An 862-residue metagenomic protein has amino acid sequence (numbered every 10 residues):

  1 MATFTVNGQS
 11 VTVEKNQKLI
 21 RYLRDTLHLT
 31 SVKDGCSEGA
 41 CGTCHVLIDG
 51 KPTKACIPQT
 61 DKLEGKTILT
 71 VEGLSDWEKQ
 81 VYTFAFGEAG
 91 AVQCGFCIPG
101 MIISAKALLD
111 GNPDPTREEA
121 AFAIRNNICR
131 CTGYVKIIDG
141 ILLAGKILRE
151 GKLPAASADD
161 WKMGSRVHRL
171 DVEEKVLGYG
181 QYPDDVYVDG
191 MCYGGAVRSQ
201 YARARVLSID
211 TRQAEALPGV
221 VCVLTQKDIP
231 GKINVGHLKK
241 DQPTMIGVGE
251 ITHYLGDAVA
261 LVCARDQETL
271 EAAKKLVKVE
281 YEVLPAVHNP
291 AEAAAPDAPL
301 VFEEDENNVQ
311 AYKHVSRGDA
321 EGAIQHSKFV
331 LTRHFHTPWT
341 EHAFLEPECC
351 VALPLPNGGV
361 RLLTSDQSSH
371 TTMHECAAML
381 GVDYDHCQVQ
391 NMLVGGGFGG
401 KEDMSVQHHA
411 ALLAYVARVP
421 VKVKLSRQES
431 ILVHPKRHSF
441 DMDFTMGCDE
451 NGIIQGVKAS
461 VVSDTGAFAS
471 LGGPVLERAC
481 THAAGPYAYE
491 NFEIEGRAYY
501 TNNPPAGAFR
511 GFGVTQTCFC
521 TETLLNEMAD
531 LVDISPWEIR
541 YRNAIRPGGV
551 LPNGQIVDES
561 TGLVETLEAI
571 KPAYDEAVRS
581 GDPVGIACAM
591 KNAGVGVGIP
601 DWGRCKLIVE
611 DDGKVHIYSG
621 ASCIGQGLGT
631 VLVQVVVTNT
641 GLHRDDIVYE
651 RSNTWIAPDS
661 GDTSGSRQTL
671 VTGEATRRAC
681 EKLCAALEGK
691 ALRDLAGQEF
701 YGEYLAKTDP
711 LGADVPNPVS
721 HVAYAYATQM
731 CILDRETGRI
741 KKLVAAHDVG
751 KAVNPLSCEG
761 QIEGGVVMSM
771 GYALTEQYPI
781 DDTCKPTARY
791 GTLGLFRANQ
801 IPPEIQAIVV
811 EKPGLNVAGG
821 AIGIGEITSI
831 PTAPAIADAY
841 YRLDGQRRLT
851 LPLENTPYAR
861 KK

Functional and structural regions predicted by a protein language model:
M1-A156, V597: Signature of N-terminal electron-transfer/Fe-S-associated modules in redox systems
G90, S165, D171-L177, N307-C350 (+2 more regions): Glycine-rich loop/linker segments at domain edges
G145-Q310, V330, V416: Flexible, low-hydrophobicity surface segments
E173-E174, K275-H288, Q367-S369, H374 (+6 more regions): Extended active-site and interfacial segments that coordinate phosphate-rich ligands in large catalytic machineries
Q226-K227, G381-H386, V416-V421, E450 (+2 more regions): C-terminal catalytic domains of large/alpha subunits in multi-subunit enzymes
A258-V259, A264-D266, R418-G466, G673-R693: Phosphate/diphosphate-binding loops
A295-L380, A544-K614, D694-V719, T787-R797 (+1 more regions): Helix-loop-helix junctions that connect adjacent transmembrane helices in secondary transporters/permeases, recognized
G395-R418, K422-K424, L628, Q634-V635: Thiamine diphosphate
